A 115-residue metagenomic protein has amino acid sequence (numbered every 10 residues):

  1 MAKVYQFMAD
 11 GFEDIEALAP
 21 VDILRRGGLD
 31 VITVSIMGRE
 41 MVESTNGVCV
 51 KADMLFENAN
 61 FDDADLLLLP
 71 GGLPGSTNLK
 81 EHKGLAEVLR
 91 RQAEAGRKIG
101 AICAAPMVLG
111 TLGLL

Functional and structural regions predicted by a protein language model:
M1-A95, V108-L115: Extended, subdomain-level signal for the structured scaffold at the beginning of enzyme domains
I102-C103: Short, thiol/selenol-centered motifs that function as redox-active sites or metal-ligating centers
